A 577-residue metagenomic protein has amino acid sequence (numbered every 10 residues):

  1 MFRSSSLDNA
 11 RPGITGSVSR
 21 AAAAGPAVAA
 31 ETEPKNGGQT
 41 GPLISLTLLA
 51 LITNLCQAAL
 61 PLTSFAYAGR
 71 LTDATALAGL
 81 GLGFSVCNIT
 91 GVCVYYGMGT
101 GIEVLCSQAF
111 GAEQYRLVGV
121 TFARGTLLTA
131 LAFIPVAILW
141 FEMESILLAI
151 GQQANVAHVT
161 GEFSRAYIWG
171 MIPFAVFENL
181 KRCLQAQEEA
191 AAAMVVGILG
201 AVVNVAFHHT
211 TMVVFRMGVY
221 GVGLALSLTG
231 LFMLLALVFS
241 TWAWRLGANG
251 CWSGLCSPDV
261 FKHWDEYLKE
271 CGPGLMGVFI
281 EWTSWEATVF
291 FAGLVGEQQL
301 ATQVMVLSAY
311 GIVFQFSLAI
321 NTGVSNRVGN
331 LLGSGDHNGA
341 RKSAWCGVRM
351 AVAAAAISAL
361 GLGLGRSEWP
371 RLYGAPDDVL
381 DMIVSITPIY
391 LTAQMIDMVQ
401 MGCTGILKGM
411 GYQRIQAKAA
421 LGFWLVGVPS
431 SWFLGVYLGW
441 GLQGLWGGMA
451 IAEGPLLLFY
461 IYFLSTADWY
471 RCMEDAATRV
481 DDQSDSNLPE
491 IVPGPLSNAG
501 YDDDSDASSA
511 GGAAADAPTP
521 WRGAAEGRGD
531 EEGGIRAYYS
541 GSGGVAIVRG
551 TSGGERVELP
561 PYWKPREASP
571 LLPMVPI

Functional and structural regions predicted by a protein language model:
M1-A50, N54, C106-I172, V203-G272 (+4 more regions): Short alpha-helical transmembrane segments in multi-pass integral membrane proteins
V18-A21, G25, G37, G41-E103 (+3 more regions): Signature of the first transmembrane helix
L51, A58-A78, L147-A154, T210-M217 (+5 more regions): Helix-terminus/linker motif at the lipid-water interface of multi-pass membrane proteins
I52, C56, L60, T90 (+15 more regions): Residue-level hotspots within pore-lining transmembrane alpha-helices of multi-pass secondary transporters
P61-T63, T100, W140-F141, E178-N179 (+7 more regions): A generic alpha-helix surface/boundary motif
L62-A66, S145, N179-C183, V205-T210 (+6 more regions): Alpha-helical transmembrane segments of multipass membrane proteins
F65, L77-A137, F177-A186, A190-A193 (+2 more regions): Small-residue-rich hydrophobic transmembrane alpha-helices
Y96-G99, E103, Y167-Q185, A193-N204 (+6 more regions): Short runs within selected transmembrane alpha-helices of multi-pass transporters and secretion channels
